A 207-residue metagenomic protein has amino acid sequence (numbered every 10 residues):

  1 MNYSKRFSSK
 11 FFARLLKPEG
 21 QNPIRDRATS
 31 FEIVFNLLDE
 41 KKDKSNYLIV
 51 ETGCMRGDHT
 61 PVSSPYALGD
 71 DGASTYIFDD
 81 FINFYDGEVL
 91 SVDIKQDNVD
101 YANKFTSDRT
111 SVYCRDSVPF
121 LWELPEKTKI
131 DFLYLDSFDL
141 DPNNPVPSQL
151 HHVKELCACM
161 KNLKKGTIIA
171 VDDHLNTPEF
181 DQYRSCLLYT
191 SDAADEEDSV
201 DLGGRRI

Functional and structural regions predicted by a protein language model:
R6-K41: Class I SAM-dependent methyltransferase Rossmann-like catalytic core, especially the SAM/SAH-binding loop
R27-S45, V118-E126, A158-C159: Short amphipathic alpha-helices and their capping/turn segments at secondary-structure boundaries
K42-D43, I82, L163: A generic alpha-to-beta junction signature in SAM-dependent methyltransferases
Y47-S107, R115: SAM cofactor-binding core of SAM-dependent methyltransferases, primarily the Rossmann-like beta-alpha-beta module
R56-G72, D141-H151, E179-L187: Short, flexible/disordered intra-domain loops and linkers
Y113-Y183: Active-site segment flanking the S-adenosylmethionine/decSAM binding pocket in AdoMet-dependent transferases
Y189-A194: Conserved small/polar residues in nucleotide/adenosyl-binding loops
D201-I207: Hydrophobic alpha-helical segments, chiefly the membrane-spanning helices and signal/signal-anchor peptides
